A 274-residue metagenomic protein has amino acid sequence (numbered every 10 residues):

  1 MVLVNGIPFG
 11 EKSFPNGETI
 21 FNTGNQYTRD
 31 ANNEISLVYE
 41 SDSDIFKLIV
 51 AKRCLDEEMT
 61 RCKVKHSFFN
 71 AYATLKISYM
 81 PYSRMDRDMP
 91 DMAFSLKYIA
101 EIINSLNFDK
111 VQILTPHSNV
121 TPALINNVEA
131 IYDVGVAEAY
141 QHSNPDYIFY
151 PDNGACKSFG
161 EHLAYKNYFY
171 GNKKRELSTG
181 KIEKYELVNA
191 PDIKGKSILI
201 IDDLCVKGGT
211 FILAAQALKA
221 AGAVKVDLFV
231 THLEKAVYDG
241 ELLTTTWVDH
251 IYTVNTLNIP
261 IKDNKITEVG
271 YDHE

Functional and structural regions predicted by a protein language model:
M1-E274: PRPP-associated nucleotide enzymes
